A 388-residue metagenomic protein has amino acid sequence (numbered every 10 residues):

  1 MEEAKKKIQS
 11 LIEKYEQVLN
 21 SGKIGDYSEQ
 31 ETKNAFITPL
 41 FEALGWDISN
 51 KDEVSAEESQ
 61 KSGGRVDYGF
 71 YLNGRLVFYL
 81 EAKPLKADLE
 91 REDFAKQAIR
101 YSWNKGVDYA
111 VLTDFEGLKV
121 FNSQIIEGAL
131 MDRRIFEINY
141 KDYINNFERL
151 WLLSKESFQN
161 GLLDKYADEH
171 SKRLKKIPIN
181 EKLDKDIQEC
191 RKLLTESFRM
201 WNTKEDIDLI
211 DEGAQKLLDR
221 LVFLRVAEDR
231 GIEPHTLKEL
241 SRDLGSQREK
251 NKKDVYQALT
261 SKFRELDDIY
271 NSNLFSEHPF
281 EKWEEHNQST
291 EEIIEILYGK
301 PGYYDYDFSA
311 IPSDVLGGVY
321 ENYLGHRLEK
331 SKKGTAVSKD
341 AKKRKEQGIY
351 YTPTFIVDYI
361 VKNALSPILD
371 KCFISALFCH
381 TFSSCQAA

Functional and structural regions predicted by a protein language model:
M1-S21, P84, S154-A388: Preference for the N-terminal adenyl/adenosyl cofactor-binding alpha/beta module
M1-Y109, G117, N122-L152, F158-Y166 (+1 more regions): A short, conserved, highly charged catalytic patch centered on acidic carboxylates
R65, F115, D219-L221: Extracellular structured ligand-interaction cores
F115-K119, S375-F378: Short flexible/disordered coil segments
